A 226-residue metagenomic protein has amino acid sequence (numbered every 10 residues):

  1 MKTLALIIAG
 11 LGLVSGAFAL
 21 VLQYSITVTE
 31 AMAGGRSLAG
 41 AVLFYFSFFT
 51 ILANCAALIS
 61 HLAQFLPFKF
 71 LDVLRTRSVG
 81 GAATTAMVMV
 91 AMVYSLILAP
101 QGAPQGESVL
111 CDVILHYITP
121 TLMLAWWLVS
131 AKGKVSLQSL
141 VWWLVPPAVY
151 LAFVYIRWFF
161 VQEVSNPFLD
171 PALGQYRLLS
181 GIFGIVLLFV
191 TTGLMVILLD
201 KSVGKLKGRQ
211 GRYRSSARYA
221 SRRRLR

Functional and structural regions predicted by a protein language model:
M1-G12: N-terminal membrane topogenic signal
L4, S47, V161-I197: Membrane-interface transmembrane-helix boundary segments in multi-pass integral membrane proteins
L13-A31: Alpha-helical transmembrane segments of multi-pass membrane proteins
R36-F44, R75-S78, G102-L115, Q138-L140 (+1 more regions): Non-cytosolic membrane-interface motifs at loop->transmembrane helix junctions
A41-A56, G181: Interfacial helix-start motif at the membrane-water boundary
P67-V79, A131-S139: Membrane-interface helix-boundary motifs at transmembrane edges
P120-S136: Alpha-helical transmembrane segments in multipass membrane proteins, preferentially the mid-helix core
V203-R226: Short, highly charged, low-complexity non-transmembrane loops/tails of multi-pass membrane proteins
